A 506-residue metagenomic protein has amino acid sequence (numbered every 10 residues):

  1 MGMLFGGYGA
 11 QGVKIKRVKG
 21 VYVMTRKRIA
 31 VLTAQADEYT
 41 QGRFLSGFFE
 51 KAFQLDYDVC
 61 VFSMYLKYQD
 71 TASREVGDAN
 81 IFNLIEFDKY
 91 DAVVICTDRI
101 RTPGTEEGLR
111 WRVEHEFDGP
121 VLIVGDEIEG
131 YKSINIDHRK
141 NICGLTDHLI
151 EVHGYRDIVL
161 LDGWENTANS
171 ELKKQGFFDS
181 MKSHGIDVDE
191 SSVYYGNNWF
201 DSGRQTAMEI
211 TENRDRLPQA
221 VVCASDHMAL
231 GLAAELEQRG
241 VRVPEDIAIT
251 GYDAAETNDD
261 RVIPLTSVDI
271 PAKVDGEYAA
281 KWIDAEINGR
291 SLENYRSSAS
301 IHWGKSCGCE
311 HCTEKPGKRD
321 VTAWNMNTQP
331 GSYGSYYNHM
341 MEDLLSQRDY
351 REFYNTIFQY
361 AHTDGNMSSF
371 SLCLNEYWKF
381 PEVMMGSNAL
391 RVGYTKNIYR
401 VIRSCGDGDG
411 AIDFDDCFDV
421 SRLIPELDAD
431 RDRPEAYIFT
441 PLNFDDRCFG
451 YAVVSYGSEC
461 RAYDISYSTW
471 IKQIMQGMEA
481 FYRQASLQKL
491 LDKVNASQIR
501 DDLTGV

Functional and structural regions predicted by a protein language model:
M1-D343, Q347: Bacterial carbohydrate/catabolite-sensing allosteric modules
H339-D343, Q488-V506: Amphipathic HAMP/coiled-coil signal-transducing linker helices that couple sensory inputs to cytosolic output domains
S346-N388: Helix-loop-beta substructure at the N-terminus of cytosolic sensory domains that couple signal/ligand detection
K379-C405: Amphipathic coiled-coil signal-relay and dimerization helices
P425-D428, R433-N443: A short, aliphatic-rich beta-strand micro-motif
L442-A452, Y463-Y467: Short hydrophobic/glycine-rich mini-motifs in sensory/regulatory modules that couple input to downstream signaling
E459-E479, S486-D492: Amphipathic alpha-helical "output/dimerization" segments
